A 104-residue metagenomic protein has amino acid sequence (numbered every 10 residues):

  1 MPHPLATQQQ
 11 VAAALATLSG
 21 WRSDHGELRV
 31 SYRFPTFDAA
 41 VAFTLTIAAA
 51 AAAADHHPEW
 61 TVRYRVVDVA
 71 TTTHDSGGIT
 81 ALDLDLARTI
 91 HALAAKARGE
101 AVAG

Functional and structural regions predicted by a protein language model:
M1-G104: Long, contiguous binding/interaction regions
